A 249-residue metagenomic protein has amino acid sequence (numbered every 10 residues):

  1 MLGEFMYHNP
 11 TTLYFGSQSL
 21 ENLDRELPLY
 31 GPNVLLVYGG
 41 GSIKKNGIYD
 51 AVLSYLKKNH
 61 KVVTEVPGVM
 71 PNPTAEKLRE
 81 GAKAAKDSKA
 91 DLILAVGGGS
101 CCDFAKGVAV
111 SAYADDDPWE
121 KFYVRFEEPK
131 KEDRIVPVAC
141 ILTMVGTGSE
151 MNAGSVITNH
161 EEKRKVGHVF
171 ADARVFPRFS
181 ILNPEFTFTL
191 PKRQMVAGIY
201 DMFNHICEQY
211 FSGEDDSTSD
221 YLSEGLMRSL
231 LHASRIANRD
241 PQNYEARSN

Functional and structural regions predicted by a protein language model:
M1-L92: ATP/NTP phosphate-donor binding region
E21-N22, I43-K44, V145-G148, T187-T189 (+1 more regions): Short, acidic Gly/Pro/Ser/Thr-rich loop/turn segments
K44-K45, P73, F104, S149 (+1 more regions): Secondary-structure boundary/capping motif
P71-L78, D117-E128, R228, H232-S248: A short, flexible low-complexity segment enriched in Lys/Arg and Gly/Pro that occurs in N-terminal basic tails
E76-L182: Glycine/threonine-rich beta-strand-loop-alpha-helix active-site module that forms ligand/phosphate-binding
G154-N249: Carboxylate- and glycine-rich phosphate/diphosphate-binding segment that chelates Mg2+/Mn2+
